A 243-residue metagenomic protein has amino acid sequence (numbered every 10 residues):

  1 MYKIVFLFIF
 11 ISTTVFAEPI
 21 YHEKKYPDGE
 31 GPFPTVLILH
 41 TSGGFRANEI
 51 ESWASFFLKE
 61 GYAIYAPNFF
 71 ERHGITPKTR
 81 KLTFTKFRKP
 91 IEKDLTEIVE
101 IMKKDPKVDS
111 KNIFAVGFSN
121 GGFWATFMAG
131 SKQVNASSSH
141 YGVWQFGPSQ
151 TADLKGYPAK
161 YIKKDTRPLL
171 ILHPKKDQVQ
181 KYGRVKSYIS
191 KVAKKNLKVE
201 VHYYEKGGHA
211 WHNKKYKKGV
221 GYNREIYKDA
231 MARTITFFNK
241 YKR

Functional and structural regions predicted by a protein language model:
P32-T41: Short beta-strand element of the alpha/beta-hydrolase
R46-A54, F69, G183-R184: The serine-hydrolase catalytic nucleophile loop
E60-T76: Conserved alpha/beta-hydrolase
F84-D105: Alpha/beta-hydrolase active-site loop
K107-F118: Alpha/beta-hydrolase fold nucleophile elbow
G117-G121, A125: Gly/Ala-rich beta-loop-alpha elbow adjacent to hydrolase catalytic centers
A136, G142-E200: The feature captures the conserved acid-bearing segment of alpha/beta-hydrolase catalytic domains
K198-R243: C-terminal catalytic histidine-bearing segment of alpha/beta-hydrolase fold enzymes
